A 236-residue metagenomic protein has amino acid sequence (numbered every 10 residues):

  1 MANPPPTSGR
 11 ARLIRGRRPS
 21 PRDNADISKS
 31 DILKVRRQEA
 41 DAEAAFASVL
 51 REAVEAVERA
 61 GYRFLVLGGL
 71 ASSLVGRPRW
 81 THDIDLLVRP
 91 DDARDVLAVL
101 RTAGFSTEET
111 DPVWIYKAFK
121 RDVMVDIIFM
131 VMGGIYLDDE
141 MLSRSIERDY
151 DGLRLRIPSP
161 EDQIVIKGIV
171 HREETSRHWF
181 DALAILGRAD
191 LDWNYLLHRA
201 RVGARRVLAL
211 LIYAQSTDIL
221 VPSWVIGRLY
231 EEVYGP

Functional and structural regions predicted by a protein language model:
A2-P236: Compositionally biased terminal segments of proteins
